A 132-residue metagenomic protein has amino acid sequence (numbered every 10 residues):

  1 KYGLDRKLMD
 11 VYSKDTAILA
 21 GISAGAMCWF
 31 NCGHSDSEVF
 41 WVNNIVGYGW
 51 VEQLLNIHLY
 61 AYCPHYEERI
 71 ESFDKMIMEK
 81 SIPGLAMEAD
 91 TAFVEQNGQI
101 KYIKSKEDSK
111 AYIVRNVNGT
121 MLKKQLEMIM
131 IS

Functional and structural regions predicted by a protein language model:
K1-R6: Charged helix-capping and loop-helix junction motifs
M9: Active-site-adjacent structural elements in enzyme catalytic cores
Y12-C32: Catalytic nucleophile loop
S35-S132: C-terminal and late-domain segments of enzyme folds
